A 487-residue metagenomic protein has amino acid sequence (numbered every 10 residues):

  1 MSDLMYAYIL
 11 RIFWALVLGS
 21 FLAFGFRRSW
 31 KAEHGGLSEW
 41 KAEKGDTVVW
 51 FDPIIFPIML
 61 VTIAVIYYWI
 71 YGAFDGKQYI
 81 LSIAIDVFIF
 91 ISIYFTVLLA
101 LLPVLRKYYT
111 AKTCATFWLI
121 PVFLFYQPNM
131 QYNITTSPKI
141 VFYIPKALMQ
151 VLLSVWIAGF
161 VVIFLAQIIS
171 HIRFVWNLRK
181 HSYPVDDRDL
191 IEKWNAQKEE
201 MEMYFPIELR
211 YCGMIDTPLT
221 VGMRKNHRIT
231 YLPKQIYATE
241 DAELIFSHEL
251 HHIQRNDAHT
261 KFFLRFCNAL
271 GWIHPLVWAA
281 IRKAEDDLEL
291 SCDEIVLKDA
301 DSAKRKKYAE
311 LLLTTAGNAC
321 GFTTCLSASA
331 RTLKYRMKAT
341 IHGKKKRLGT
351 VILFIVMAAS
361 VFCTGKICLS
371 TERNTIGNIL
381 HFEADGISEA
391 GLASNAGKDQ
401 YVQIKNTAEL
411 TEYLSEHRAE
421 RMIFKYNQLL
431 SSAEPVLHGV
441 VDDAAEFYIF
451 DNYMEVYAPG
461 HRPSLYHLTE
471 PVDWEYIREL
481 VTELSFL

Functional and structural regions predicted by a protein language model:
M1-A7, F362-S370, V456: Charged interaction patches that mediate protein-protein contacts
S2-F21, Q78-V87: Hydrophobic transmembrane alpha-helical segments in integral membrane proteins
F13, S29-W30, K338, C368 (+2 more regions): Small/flexible residues
S20-A32: Basic/hydrophobic alpha-helical interface regions
W30-T135, V141-C368: Membrane-embedded and juxtamembrane structural elements of multi-pass membrane proteins
T371-L487: Function-determining sites in protein domains
